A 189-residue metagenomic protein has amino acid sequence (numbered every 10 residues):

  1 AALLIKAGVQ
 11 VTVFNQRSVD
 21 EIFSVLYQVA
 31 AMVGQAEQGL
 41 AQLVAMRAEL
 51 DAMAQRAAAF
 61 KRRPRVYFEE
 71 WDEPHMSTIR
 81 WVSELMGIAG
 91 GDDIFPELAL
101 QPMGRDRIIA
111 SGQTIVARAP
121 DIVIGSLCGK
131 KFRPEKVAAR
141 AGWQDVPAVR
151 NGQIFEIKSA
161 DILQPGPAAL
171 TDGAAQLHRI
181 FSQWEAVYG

Functional and structural regions predicted by a protein language model:
A1-D20, V44, E49-T171, I180-G189: Binding-cleft/active-site segments that stabilize strongly anionic ligands or cofactors
N15, V33-Q38: Short, polar/flexible loop-turn hinges at active-site or ligand-entry regions and domain interfaces
L26-G34: Helix-loop "lid/cap" segments that line or gate small-molecule binding pockets
Q38-V44: Structural signature of PLP-dependent enzymes
